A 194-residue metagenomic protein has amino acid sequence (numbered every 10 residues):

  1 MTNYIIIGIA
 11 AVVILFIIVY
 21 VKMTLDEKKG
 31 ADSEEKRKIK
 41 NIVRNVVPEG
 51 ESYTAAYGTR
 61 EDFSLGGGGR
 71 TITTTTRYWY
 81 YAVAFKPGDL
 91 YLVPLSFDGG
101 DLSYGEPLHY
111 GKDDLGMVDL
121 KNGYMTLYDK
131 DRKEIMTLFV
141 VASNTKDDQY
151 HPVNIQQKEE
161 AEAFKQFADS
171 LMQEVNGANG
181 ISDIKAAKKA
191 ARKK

Functional and structural regions predicted by a protein language model:
T2-I5, V13-P87: Anionic N-terminal interaction surfaces
N3, N41, N45, N122 (+3 more regions): Detector for Asparagine
V13-I14, Y104-G116, E159-A161, K165-M172: Charged, low-complexity, helix/coiled-coil-prone segments
T24-A31, G100, D148-I155: Short, flexible/disordered intra-domain loops and linkers
T74-W79, K86-V141: Phosphoinositide-binding peripheral membrane targeting modules
D131-E134, V141-K194: Terminal and domain-flanking low-complexity segments
